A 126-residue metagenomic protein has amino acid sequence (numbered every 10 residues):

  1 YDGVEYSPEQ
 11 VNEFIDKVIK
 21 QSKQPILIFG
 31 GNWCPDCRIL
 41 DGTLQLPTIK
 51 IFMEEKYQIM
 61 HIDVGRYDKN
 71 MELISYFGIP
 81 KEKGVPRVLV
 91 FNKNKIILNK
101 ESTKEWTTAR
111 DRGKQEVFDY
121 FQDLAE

Functional and structural regions predicted by a protein language model:
Y1-Q21: N-terminal leader/targeting and pre-domain segments
Q21-C34: Short active-site neighborhood of thiol/selenol oxidoreductases, capturing the structured segment around
P25-L27, I59, V88: Hydrophobic beta-strand anchors of alpha/beta hydrolase catalytic cores
F29, K50-M71: Thiol-based oxidoreductase modules, predominantly thioredoxin-like and allied folds used for disulfide exchange
N32-I39, P86-R87: C-type cytochrome heme c attachment motif
C37-F52: Typically the conserved alpha-helix immediately C-terminal to a functionally engaged Cys/Sec in thioredoxin-like
V64-P86, F91-N94: Structural alpha/beta surface segment adjacent to cysteine/selenocysteine redox centers across thiol/disulfide enzymes
E82-E126: Non-catalytic, surface beta->alpha helical segment in thiol-disulfide oxidoreductase systems
